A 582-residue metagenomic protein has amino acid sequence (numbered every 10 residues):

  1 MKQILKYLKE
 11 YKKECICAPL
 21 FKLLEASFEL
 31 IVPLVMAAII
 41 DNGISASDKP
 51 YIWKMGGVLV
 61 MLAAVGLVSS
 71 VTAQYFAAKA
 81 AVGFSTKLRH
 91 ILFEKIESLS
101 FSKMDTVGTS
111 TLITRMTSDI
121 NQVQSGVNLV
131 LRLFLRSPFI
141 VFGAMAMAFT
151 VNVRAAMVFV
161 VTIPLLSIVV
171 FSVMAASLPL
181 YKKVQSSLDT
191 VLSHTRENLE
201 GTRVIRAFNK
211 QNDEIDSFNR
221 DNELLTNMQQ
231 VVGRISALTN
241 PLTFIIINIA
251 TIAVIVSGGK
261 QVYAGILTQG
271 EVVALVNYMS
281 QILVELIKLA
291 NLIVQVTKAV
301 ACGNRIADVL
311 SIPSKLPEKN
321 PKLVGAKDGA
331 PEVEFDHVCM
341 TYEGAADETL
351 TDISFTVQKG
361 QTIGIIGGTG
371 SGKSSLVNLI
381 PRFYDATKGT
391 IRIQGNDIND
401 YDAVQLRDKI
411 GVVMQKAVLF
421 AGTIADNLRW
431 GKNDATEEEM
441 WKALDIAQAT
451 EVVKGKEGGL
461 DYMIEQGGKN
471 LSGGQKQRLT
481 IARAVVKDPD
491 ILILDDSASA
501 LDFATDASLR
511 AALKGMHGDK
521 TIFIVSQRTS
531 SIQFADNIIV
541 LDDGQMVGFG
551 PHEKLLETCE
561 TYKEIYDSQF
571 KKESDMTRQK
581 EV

Functional and structural regions predicted by a protein language model:
M1-V32, M36, I44-V58, V65 (+17 more regions): Membrane-integrated ABC transporters
E10, E14-S27, L62, V68 (+3 more regions): Transmembrane helices of ABC transporter permease
E10-K13, S98-S102, S118-V127, L131 (+8 more regions): An intracellular "coupling" helix at the cytosolic face of ABC transporter transmembrane type-1 domains
D48-G57, M147-V161, V231-R305, V309-L310: Helix-loop-helix
L92, I96, I205, I306 (+1 more regions): Helix-loop junctions and hydrophobic alpha-helical segments within the transmembrane domains of large membrane
I96, F218, I306, F335-H337: Conserved catalytic Walker-motif region of ABC-type ATPase nucleotide-binding domains
S314-D328: Pre-NBD coupling/linker segments of ABC/ABC-like ATPases
A326-V582: ABC-type nucleotide-binding domain
